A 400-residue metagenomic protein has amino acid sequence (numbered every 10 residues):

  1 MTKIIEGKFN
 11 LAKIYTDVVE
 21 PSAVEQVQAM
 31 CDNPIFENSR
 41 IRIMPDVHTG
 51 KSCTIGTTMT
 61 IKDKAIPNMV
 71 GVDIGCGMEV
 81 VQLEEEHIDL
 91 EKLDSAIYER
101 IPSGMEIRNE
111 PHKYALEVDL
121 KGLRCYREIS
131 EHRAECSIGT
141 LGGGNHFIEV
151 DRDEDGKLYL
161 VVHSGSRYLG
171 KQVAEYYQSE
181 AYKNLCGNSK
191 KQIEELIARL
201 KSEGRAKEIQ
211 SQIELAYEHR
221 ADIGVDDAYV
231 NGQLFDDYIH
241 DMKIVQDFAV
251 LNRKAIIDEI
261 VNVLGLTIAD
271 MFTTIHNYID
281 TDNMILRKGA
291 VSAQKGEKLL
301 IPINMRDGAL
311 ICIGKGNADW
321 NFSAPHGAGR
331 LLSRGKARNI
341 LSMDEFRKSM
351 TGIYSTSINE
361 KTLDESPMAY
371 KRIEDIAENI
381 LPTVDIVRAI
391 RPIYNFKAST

Functional and structural regions predicted by a protein language model:
T2-A29, F36-I43, T49-I55, D63-P67 (+4 more regions): Domain-length cofactor-binding catalytic modules of enzymes
V80-Q82: N-terminal glycine-rich flavin-associated loop
E85: Long, basic N-terminal domains or extensions that often function in RNA/ssDNA interaction or organelle/cellular
A115-V118: Active-site acidic/histidine clusters and adjacent loop/turn architecture that either coordinate catalytic ions
K121: Charged, often glycine-rich, active-site loop that binds/positions anionic groups
